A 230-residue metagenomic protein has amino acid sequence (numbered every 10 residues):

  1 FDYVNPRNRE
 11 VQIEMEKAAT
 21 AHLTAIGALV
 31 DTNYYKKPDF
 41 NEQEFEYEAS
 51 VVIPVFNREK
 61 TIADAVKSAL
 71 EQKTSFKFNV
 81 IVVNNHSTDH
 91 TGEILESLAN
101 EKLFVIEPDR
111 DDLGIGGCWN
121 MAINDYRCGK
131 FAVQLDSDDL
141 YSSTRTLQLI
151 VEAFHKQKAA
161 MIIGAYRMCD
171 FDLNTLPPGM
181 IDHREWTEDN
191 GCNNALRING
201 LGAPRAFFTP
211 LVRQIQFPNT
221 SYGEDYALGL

Functional and structural regions predicted by a protein language model:
E48-S50, N79, A227: Cell-envelope/extracellular polymer assembly enzymes that use nucleotide-activated donors
K67-K77: Short, acidic, metal-binding catalytic loop of nucleotide-sugar glycosyltransferases
N84-E93, D111: A conserved acidic beta->alpha catalytic loop
D109-R127: Glycine-rich, basic loop-to-helix element that forms the pyrophosphate-binding segment of sugar-nucleotide handling
G129-L140: Short beta-strand-to-loop acidic/aromatic patch adjacent to the donor-nucleotide binding site
R145-P178: Conserved donor NDP-sugar-binding/catalytic core segment of glycosyltransferases
R184-A206: A recurrent flexible, glycine/aromatic-enriched loop bordering the glycosyltransferase active site that acts as
Y222-L228: Acidic donor-binding loop at a coil-to-helix junction in glycosyltransferase catalytic cores that engages
